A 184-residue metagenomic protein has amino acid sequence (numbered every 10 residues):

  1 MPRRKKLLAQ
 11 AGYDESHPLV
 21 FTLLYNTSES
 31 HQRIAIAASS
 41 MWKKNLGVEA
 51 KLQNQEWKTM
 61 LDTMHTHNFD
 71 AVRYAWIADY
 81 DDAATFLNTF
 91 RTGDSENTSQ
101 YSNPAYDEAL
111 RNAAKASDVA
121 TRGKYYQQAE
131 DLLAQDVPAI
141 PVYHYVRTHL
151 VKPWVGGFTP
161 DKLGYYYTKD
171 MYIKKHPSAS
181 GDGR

Functional and structural regions predicted by a protein language model:
M1-Q10, T27-R33: Structural transition elements
R3-K6, H17, D182-R184: Extracytoplasmic/secretory soluble proteins
Q10-P18: Surface-exposed acidic, glycine-flexible loop patches that form ligand/cofactor-binding and adhesion interfaces
P18-T27, E49-Q53, D70: Short, well-ordered beta-strand elements
F21-T22, Q53-D62, R147: Acidic/histidine-enriched alpha-helical segments
E29-M41, L61-R184: Detector for C-terminal structural segments
A38-L52: Short alpha-helix C-terminal cap/hinge motif
